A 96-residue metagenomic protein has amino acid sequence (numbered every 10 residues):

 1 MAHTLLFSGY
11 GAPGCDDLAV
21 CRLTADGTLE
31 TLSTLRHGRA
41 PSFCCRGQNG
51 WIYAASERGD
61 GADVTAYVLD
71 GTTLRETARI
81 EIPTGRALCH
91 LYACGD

Functional and structural regions predicted by a protein language model:
M1, R46-N49, A93-D96: Residue-level detector of Asp-centered blade-edge/turn motifs that repeat once per structural unit in beta-propeller
F7, A54-A55: Residue position within the beta-strands of beta-propeller blades
G11-G14, R58-G61: Short glycine/acidic-enriched loop and turn motifs that connect beta-strands
D17-A19, D63-T65: A short loop-to-beta-strand structural motif that recurs across blades of beta-propeller domains
C21-G27, Y67-T73: Short loop/turn segments immediately following beta-strands, especially the blade-tip and inter-blade linker loops
E30-R36, R75-I82: A short beta-strand motif characteristic of beta-propeller blades
